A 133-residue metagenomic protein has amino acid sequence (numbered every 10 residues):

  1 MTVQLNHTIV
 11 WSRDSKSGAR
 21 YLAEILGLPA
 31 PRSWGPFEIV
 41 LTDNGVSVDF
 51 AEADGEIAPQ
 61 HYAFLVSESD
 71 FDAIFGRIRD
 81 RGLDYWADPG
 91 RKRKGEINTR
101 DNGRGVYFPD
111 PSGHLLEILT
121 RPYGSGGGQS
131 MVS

Functional and structural regions predicted by a protein language model:
M1-S17, H61-Y62, R121-S133: N-terminal beta-strand motif that seeds the catalytic metal site of vicinal oxygen chelate
T2-V3, I9-V48, E52-G55: Core segments of cupin and vicinal oxygen chelate
N6, P36-F37, Q60, N102-R104: Residue-level marker for the onset of beta-strands and adjacent loop->beta junctions in well-ordered domains
D14-K16, A63-L115, P122-Y123: Vicinal oxygen chelate
S33, E52, K92, T120-G124: Acetyl-CoA-dependent GNAT
F37-E38, K92-R93, G128: Positions that flank functional sites
L41, A51, P109, L119-T120: Residue-level detector of conserved, well-ordered beta-strand and adjacent loop positions that form binding/recognition
